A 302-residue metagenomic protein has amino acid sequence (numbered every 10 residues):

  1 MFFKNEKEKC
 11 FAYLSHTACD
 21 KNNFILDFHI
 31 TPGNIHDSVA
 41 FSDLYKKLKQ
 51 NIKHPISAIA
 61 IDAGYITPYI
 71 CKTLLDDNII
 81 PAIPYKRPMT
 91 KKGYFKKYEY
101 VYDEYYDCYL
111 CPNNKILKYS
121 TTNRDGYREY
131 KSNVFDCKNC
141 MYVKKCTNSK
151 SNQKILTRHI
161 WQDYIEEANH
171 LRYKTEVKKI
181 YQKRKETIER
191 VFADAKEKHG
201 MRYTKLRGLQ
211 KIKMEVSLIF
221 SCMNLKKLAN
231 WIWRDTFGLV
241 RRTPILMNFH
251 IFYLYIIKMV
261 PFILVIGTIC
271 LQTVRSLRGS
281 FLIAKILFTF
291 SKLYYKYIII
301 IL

Functional and structural regions predicted by a protein language model:
M1-L302: Anion-binding and metal-coordination hotspots
